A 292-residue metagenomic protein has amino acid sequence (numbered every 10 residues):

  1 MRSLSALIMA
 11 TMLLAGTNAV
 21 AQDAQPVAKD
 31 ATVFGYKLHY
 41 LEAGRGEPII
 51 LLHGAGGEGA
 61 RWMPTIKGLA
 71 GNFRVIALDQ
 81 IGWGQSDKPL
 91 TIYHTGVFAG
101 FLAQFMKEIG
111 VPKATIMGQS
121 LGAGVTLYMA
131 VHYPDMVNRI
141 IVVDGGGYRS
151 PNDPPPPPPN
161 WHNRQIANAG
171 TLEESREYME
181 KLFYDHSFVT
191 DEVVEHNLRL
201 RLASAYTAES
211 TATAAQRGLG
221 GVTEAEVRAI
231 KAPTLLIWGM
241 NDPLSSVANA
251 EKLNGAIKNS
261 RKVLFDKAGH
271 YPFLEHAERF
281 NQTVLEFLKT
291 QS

Functional and structural regions predicted by a protein language model:
M1-I49, N72-F73, V111-P112, L288-S292: Alpha/beta-hydrolase fold catalytic core
V33-F34, L41-A43, A77-L121, Q282: Active-site loop/oxyanion-hole signature of alpha/beta-hydrolase fold enzymes
Y36-Q85: Conserved HGGG/HGGXW glycine-rich cap/lid loop of the alpha/beta-hydrolase fold
Y128-V131, I140-G170: Flexible "cap/lid" loop of the alpha/beta hydrolase fold
D153-P156, A169-A229: Conserved alpha/beta-hydrolase catalytic His-Asp/Glu region
I230, L236-W238: Short beta-strand/loop motif that positions the catalytic acidic residue of the alpha/beta-hydrolase fold
N241-S245: Acidic catalytic loop of the alpha/beta-hydrolase fold
S260-S292: Catalytic active-site module of serine/aspartate enzymes centered on a nucleophile-bearing elbow/loop
